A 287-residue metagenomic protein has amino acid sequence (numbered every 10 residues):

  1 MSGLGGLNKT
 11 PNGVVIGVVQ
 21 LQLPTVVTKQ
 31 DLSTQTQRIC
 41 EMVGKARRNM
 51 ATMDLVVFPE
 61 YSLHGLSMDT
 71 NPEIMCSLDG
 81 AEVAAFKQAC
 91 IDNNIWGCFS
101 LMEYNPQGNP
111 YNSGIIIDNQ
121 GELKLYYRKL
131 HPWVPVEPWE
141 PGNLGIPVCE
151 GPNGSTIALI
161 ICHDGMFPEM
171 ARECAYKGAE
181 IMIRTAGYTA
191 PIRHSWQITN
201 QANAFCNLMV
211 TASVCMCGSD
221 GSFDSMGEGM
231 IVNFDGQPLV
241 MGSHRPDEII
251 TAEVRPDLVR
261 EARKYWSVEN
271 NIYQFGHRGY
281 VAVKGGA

Functional and structural regions predicted by a protein language model:
M1-M53, I183: N-terminal active-site segment of His-dependent metallophosphoesterases
V15, A51-T52, N94, T156 (+1 more regions): Short loop/turn motifs at secondary-structure junctions
V15, C98, S113, G145 (+1 more regions): Conserved beta-strand and immediately adjacent loop positions that scaffold enzyme active sites
Q30-N119, K124-Y126, T189-M209: Cys-nucleophile CN-hydrolase/nitrilase-fold catalytic domain and related Cys-dependent amidase chemistry that acts on
N71, I115, Y126-W133, M230 (+1 more regions): Short beta->alpha transition motifs characteristic of CBS
A81-W96, M166-I249: CN hydrolase (nitrilase-like) catalytic-core segments centered on the catalytic cysteine and neighboring Lys/Glu
N105-E180, T185-I198, A202, S225 (+1 more regions): Active-site catalytic loop in hydrolytic enzyme cores
V148, M216-A287: C-terminal beta-strand edge segments of enzyme domains
